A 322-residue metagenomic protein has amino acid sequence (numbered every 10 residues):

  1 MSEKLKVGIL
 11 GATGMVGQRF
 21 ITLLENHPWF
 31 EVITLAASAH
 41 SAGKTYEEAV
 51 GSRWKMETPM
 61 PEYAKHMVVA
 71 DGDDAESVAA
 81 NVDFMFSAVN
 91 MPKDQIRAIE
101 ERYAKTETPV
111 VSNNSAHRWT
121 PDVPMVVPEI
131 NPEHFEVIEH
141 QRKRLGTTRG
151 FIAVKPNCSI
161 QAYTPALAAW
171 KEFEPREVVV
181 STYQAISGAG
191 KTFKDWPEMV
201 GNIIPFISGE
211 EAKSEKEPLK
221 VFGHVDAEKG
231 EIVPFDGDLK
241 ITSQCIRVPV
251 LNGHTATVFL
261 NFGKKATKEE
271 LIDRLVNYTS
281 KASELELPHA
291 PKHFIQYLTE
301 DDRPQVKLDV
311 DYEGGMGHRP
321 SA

Functional and structural regions predicted by a protein language model:
S2-F206, K240, S283-L287, P291 (+2 more regions): N-terminal Rossmann-like NAD(P) cofactor-binding subdomain of oxidoreductases, focused on the glycine-rich
S187-A322: Charged docking surfaces used in two-component/phosphorelay signaling
